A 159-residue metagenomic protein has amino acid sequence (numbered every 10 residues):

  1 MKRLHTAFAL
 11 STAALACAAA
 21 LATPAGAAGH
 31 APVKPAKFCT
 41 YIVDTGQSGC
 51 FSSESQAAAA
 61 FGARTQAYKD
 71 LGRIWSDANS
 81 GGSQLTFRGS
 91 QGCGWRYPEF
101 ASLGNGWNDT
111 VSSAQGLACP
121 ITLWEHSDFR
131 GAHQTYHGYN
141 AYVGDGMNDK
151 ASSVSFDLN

Functional and structural regions predicted by a protein language model:
K2-A18, T23-N159: Compact beta-sheet-dominated domain cores in extracellular/mature segments
